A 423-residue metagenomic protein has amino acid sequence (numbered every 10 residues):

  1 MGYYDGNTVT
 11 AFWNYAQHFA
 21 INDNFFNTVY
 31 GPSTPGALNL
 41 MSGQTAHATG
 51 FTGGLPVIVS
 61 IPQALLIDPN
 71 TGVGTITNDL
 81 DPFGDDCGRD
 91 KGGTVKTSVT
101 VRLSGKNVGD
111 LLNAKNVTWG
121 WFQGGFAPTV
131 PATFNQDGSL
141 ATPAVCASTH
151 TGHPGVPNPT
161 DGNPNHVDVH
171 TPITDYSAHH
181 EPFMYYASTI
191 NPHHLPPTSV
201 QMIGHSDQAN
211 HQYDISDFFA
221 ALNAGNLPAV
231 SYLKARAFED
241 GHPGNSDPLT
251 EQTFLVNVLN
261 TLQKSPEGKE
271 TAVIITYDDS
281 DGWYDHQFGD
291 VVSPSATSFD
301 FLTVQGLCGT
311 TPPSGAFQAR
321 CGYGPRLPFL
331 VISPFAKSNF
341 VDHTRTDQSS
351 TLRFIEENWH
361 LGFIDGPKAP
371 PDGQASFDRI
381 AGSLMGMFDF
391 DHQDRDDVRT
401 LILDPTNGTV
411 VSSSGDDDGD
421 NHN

Functional and structural regions predicted by a protein language model:
M1-N423: N-terminal pro-sequences and low-complexity stem/linker regions of secreted or lumenal proteins
